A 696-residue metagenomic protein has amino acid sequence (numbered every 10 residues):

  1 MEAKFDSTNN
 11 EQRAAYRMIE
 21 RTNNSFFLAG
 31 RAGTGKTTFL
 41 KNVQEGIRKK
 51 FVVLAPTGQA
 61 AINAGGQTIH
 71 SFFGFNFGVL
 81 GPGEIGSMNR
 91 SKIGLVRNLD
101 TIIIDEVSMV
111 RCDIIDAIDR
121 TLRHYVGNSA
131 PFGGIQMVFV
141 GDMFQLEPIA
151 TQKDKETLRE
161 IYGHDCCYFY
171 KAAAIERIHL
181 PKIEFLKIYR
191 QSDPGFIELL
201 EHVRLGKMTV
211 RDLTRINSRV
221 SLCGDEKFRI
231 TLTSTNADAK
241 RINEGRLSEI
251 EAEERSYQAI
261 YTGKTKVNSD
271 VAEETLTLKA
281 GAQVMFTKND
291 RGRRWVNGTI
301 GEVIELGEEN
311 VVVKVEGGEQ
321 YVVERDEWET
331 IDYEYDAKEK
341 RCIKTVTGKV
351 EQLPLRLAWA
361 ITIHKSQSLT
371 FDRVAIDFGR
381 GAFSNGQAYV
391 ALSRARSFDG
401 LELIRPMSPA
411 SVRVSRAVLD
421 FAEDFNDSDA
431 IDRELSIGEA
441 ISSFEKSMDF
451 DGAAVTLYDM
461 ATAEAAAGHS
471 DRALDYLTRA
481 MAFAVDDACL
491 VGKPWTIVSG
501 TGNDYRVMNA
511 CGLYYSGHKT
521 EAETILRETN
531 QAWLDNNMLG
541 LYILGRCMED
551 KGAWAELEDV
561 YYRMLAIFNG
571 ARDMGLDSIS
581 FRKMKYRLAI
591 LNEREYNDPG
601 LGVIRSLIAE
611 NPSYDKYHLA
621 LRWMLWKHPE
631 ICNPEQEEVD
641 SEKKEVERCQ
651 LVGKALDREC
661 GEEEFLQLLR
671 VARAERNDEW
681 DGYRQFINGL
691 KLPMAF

Functional and structural regions predicted by a protein language model:
M1-R506, G517, W533-G540, E558 (+6 more regions): Conserved ATP-binding/catalytic motifs of P-loop helicase motor domains
S470-D471, R658-C660, N677-W680: Charged, low-complexity interaction regions
G545, D550, G653-K654: Intrinsically disordered, charged low-complexity linkers and terminal tails that flank or connect structured domains
L588, M624, Y683-L690: Repeat-associated, polar segments at repeat-unit boundaries in modular proteins
